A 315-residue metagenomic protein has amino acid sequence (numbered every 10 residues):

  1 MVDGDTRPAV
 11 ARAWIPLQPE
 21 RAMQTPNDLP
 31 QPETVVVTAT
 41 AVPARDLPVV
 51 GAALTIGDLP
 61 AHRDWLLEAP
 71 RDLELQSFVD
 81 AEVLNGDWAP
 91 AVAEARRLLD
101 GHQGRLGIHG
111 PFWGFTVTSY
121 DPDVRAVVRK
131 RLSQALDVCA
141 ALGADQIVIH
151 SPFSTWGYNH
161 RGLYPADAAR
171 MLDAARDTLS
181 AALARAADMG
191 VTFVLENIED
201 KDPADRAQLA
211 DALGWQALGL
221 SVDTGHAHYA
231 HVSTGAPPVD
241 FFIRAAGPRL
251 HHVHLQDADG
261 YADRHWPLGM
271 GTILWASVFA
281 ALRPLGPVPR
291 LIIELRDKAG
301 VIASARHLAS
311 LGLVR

Functional and structural regions predicted by a protein language model:
D3, P8-L136, A140, V314-R315: N-terminal pre-domain/capping segments
W14-L17, Q24-P48, P60-E68, V117-T118 (+2 more regions): Histidine-acidic metal/acid-base catalytic patches
L47, P70-D72, G101-R105, C139-Q146 (+4 more regions): A general structural motif
P48-L54, L73-L75, L106-I108, I147-I149 (+4 more regions): Hydrophobic faces of well-ordered beta-strands that scaffold small-molecule active sites in alpha/beta enzyme cores
T55-G57, Q76-D80, P111-W113, P152-S154 (+4 more regions): Active-site beta-loop-alpha junctions enriched in small/polar residues
A89-V92, P122-S133, P165, A169-R176 (+7 more regions): Non-membrane alpha-helical structural segments and their capping/turn regions in soluble enzymes
A91-H102, T178-R185, S277-A281: Catalytic-core regions built around general acid/base machinery
T118-G219: Active-site acidic/histidine proton-transfer and metal-coordination neighborhood in alpha/beta enzyme cores
